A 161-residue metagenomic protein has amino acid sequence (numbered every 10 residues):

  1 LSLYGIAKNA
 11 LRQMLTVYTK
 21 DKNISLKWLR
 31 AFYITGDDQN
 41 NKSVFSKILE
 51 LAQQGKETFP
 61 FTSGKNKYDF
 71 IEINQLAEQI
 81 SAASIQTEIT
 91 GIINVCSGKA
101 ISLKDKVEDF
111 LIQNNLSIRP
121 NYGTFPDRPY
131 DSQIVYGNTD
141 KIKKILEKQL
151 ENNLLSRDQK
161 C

Functional and structural regions predicted by a protein language model:
L1, R30-F32, C96: Active-site beta-alpha turn of Rossmann-fold NAD(P)-dependent dehydrogenases/reductases
L1-L3, S43: Active-site loop-to-helix junction immediately N-terminal to the catalytic Tyr of the SDR YXXXK motif in Rossmann-fold
N9, Q13-K67, I73-Q75, F110: NAD(P)-dependent short-chain dehydrogenase/reductase
Q54-K56, P60-C161: C-terminal substrate-binding subdomain of Rossmann-fold SDR/epimerase-dehydratase oxidoreductases
